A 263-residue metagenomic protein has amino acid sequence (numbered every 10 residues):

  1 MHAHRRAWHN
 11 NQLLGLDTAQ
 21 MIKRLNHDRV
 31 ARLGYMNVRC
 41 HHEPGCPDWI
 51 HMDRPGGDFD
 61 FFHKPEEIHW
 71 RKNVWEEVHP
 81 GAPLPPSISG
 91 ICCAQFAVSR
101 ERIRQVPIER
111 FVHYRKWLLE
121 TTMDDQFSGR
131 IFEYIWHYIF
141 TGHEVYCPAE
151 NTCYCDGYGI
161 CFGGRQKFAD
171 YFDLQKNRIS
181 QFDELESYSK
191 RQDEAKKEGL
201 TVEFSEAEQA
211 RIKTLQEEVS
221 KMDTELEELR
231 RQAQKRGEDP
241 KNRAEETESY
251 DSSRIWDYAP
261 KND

Functional and structural regions predicted by a protein language model:
M1-D263: ER/Golgi luminal nucleotide-sugar-dependent glycosyltransferases, focusing on the catalytic module
